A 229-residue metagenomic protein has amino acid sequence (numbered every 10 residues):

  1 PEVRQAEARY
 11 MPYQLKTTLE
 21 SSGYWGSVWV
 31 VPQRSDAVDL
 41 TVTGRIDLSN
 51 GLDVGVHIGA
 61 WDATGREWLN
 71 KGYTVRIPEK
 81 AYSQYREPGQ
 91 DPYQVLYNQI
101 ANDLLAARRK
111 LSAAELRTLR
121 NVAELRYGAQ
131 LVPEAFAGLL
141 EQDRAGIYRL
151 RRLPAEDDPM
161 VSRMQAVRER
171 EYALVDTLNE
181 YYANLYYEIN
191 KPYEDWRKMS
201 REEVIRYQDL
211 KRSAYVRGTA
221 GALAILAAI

Functional and structural regions predicted by a protein language model:
P1-D36, Q99, D103, E180-Y181 (+1 more regions): N-terminal segment of the mature soluble domain
V31-I46, L119-R126: Acidic helix-start/capping segments at beta-turn-to-alpha-helix junctions
T43-Q84: Amphipathic beta-strand/beta-sheet edge segments enriched in Tyr/Trp
L69, R76-V216, I229: C-terminal/domain-edge helix-coil "capping" segments
G218-G221: Hydrophobic H-region at the start of alpha-helical membrane spans
L223-I229: Short hydrophobic membrane-inserting alpha-helices and related fusion/pore-forming segments
